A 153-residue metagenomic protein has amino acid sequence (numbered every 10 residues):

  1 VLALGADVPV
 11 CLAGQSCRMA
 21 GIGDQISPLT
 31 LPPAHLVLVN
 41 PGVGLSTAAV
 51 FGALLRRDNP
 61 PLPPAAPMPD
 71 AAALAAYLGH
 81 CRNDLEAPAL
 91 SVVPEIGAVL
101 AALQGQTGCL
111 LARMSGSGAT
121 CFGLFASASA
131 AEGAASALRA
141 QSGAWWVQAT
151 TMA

Functional and structural regions predicted by a protein language model:
V1-G23: Gly/Ser-rich oxyanion-binding loop with an adjacent helix/lid that shapes the negatively charged ligand pocket
R18-L111, A126-S129, S136-R139, Q148-A153: Conserved, helical-rich catalytic subdomain that frames metal- and/or nucleotide-binding sites in enzyme alpha/beta
A119-C121: Conserved glycine-rich beta-strand-loop-beta hairpin in the small C-terminal domain of fold type I
